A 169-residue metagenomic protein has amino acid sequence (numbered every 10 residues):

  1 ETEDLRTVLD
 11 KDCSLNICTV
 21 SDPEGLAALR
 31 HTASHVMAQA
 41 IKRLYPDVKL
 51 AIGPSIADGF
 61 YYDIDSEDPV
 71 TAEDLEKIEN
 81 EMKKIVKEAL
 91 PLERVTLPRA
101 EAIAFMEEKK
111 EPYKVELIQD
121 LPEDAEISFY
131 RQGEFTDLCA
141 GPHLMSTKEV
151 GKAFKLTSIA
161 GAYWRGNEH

Functional and structural regions predicted by a protein language model:
E1, T7-A28, A40, K49-G53 (+1 more regions): Auxiliary tRNA-acceptor-end handling modules of aminoacyl-tRNA synthetases
R30-T32: Signature for HUH/AEP ssDNA processing cores
A57: NTP-dependent nucleotidyl-transfer catalytic core
